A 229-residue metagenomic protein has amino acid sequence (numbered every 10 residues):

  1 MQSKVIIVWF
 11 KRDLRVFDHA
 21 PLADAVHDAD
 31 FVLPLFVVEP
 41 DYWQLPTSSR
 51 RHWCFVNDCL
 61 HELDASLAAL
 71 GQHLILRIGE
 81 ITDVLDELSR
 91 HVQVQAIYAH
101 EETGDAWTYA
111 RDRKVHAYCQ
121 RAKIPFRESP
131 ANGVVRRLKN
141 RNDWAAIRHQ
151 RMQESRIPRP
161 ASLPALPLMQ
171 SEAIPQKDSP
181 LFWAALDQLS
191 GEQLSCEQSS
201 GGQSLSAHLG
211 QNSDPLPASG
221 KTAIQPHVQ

Functional and structural regions predicted by a protein language model:
M1-G71: N-terminal beta-strand-loop-alpha-helix module at the start of alpha/beta ligand-binding or catalytic domains
L14, V56, I78, W107-T108: Charged, low-complexity surface patches
V32, L74, P125-F126: Hydrophobic beta-strand scaffold residues
H73-E80: Short beta->alpha junction loops
E80-S199, Q203: Beta-rich, aromatic/charged-enriched effector core domains that present basic-aromatic interfaces for binding
S200-G201, L205-Q229: Gly/Thr-rich phosphate-binding loop signature of adenosyl cofactor/nucleotide-binding cores
